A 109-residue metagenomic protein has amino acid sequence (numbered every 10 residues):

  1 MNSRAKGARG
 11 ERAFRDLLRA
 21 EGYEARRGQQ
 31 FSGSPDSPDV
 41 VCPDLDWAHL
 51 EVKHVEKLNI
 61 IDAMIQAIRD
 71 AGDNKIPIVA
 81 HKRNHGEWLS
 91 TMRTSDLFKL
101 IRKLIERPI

Functional and structural regions predicted by a protein language model:
M1-I109: Catalytic phosphate/metal-binding cores of nucleic-acid and nucleotide-processing enzymes, i.e., regions that mediate
